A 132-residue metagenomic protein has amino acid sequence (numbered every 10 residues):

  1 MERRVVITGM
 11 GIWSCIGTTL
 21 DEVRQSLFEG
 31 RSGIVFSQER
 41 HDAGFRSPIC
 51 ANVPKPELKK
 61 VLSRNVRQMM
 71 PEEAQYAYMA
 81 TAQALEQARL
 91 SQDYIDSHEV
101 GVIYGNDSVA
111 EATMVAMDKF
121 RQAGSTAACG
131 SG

Functional and structural regions predicted by a protein language model:
M1-G132: Conserved "HGTGT" condensation-loop signature of ketosynthase/thiolase-family condensing enzymes that catalyze
